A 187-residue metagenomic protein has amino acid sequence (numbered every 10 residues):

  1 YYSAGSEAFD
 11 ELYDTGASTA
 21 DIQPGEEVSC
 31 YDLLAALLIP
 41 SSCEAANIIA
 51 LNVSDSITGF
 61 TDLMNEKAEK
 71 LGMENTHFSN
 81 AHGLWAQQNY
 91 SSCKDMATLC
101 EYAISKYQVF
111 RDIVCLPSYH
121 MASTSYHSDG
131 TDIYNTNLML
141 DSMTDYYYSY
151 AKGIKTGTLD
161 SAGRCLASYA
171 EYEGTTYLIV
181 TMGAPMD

Functional and structural regions predicted by a protein language model:
Y1-K94, I104: Active-site-adjacent loops and short helices of periplasmic peptidoglycan-processing enzymes
M73-H77, W85-D187: Domain-terminus/edge residues, biased toward the C-terminal soluble/receptor-binding domains of extracytoplasmic
